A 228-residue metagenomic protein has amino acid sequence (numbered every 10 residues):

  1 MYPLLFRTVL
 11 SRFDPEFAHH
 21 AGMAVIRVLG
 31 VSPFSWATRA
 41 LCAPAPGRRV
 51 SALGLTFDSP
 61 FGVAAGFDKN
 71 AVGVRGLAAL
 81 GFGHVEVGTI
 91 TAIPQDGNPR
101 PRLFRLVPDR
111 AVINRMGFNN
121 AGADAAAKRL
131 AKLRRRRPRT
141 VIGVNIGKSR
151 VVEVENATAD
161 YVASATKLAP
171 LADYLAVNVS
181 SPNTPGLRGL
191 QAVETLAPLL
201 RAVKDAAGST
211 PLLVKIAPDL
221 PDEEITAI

Functional and structural regions predicted by a protein language model:
M1, W36-G62, A127-R139: N-terminal amphipathic alpha-helix/helix-capping segment at the start of soluble metabolic enzymes
M1-V50, A111-N119, A123-D124: An N-cap/entry alpha-helix motif that binds or orients negatively charged groups
D14, D96-P101, R188-G189: Short secondary-structure transition/capping segments
A45-L55, K69-G73, D219-E224: N-terminal active-site wall of soluble small-molecule enzyme domains
G54-I93: Active-site cofactor/substrate anionic-group-binding motifs, chiefly glycine- and Lys/Arg-rich phosphate-binding loops
F57, A65-F67, A78, G117-I228: Conserved alpha/beta-domain cores
G73-L77, Q95-R102, V154-A157: Short, conserved acidic/polar surface loops in the N-terminal third of protein domains
G88-P138: A gly/proline- and charged-residue-enriched helix-loop-helix capping module
